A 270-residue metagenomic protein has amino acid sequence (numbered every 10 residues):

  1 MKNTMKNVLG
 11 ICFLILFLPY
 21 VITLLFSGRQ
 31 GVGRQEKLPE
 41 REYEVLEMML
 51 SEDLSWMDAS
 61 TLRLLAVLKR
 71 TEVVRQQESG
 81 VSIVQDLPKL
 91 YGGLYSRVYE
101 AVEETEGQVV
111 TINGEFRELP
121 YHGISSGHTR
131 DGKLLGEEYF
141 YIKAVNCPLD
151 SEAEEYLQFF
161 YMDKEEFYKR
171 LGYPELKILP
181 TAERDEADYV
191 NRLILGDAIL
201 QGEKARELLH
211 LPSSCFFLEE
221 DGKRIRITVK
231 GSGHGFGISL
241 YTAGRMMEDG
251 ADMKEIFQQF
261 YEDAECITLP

Functional and structural regions predicted by a protein language model:
M1-P270: Conserved, single-site charged/polar hotspot
